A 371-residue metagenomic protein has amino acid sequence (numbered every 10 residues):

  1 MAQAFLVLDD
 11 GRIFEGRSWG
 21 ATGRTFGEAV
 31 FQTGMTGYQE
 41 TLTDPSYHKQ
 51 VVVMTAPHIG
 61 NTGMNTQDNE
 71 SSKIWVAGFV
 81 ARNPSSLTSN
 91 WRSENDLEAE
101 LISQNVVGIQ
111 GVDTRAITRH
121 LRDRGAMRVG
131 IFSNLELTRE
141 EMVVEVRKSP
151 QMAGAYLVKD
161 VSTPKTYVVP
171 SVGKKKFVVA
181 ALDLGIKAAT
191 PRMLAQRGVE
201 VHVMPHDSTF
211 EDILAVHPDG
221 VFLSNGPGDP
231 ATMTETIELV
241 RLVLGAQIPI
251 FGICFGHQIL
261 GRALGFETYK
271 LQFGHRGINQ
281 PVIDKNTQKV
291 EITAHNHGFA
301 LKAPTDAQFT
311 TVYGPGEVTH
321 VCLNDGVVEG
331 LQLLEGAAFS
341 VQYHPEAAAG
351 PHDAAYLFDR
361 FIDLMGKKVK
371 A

Functional and structural regions predicted by a protein language model:
M1-D207, E211, A215-V216, G228-P230 (+2 more regions): RNA-binding accessory domains that recognize and position tRNA/RNA substrates
V107, V178, P249-F251, E267 (+1 more regions): Proline-centered loop/turn at the N-terminus of a beta-strand
K176-A180, E200, P249, I292 (+1 more regions): Residues that mark the start of a beta-strand
V178-D183, T293-A294, F339-Y343: Active-site-proximal beta-strand elements of phosphoester/diester hydrolases
A215, G220, S224-A303, G350-G366: Cysteine-nucleophile active-site neighborhood
K289-E335, A371: Catalytic beta-strand/loop cores that center a nucleophilic Ser/Cys/Thr and support acyl-enzyme chemistry
G330-K370: A glycine-centered loop/beta-turn motif at secondary-structure junctions
